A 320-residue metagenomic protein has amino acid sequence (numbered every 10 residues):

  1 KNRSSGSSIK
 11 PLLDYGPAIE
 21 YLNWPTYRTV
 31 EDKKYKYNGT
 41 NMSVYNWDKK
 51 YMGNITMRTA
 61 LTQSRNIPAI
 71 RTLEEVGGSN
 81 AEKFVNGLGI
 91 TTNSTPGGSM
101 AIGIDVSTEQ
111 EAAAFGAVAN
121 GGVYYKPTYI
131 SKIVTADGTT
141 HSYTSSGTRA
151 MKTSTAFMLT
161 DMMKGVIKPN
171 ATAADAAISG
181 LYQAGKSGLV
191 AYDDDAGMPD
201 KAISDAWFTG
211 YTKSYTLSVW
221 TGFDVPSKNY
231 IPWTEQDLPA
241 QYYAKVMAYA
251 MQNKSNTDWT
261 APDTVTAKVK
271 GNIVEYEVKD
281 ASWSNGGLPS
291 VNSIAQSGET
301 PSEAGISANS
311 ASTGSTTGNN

Functional and structural regions predicted by a protein language model:
K1, S107-A113, A117-A311, T316: A penicillin-recognizing enzyme superfamily signal
K1-I9, K49-G53, M57, L61 (+7 more regions): Secondary-structure capping and boundary motifs in well-ordered enzyme cores
S4-V30, A60, A114-V118, L159 (+2 more regions): Active-site SXXK
G16-L22, K34, S64-R65, V76-N80 (+4 more regions): Sec/Tat-exported extracytoplasmic proteins
Y21-L22, Y35, S214, D224: Solvent-exposed coil/turn segments that connect beta secondary-structure elements in extracytoplasmic/periplasmic
N23-A81, G97, Y124, T135-G165: Conserved catalytic neighborhood of penicillin-recognizing serine enzymes
T29, T59, A69-L73, F84 (+6 more regions): Structural recognition of the beta-strand scaffold that forms the well-ordered cores of secreted hydrolase catalytic
M42-Y45, G77-F115: Mid-domain, small-residue-enriched loop/turn segments at the edges of structured enzyme/sensor domains
